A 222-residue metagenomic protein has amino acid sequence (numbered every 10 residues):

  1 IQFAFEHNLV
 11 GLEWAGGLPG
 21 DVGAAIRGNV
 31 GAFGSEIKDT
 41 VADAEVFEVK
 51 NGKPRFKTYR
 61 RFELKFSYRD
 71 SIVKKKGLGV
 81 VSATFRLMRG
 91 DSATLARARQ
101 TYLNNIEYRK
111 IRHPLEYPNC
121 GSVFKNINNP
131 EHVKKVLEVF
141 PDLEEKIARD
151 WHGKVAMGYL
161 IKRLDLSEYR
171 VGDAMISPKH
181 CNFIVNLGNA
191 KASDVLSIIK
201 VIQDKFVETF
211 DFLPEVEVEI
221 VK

Functional and structural regions predicted by a protein language model:
I1-I26, V30, T40: Anion-binding (especially nucleotide phosphate/pyrophosphate-binding) glycine-rich loop and adjoining beta-alpha core
A4, V22, I26, V30 (+4 more regions): Short, well-ordered alpha-helical segments in soluble proteins
L18-A25, A32-S35, S122, L166 (+1 more regions): Gly/Ser/Thr-rich helix-start
I26-F62, K75-F85: Structural signature of FAD isoalloxazine-binding scaffolds in flavoprotein oxidoreductases
R55-D194, T209-K222: Phosphate/pyrophosphate- and phosphate-bearing ligand-binding catalytic cores of soluble enzymes
I202: Phosphate/pyrophosphate-binding loops and the adjoining catalytic core of nucleotide-dependent enzymes
F206: Conserved ATP-binding N-box helix of the HATPase_c
